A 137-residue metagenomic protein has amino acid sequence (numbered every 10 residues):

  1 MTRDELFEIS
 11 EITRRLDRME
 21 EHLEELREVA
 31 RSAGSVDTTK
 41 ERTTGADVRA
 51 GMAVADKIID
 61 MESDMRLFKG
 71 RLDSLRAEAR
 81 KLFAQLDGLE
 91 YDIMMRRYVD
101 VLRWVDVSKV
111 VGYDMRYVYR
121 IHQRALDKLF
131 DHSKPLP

Functional and structural regions predicted by a protein language model:
M1-L82, K134-P137: N-terminal interaction/assembly modules
L75-E78, L82, L86-E90, I121: N-terminal positioning helix adjacent to the helix-turn-helix/winged-helix DNA-binding module
L86-L102: Short amphipathic alpha helix immediately N-terminal
D100-Y117: Helix-turn-helix DNA-binding module
D114, V118-H132: DNA major-groove recognition helices of helix-turn-helix
